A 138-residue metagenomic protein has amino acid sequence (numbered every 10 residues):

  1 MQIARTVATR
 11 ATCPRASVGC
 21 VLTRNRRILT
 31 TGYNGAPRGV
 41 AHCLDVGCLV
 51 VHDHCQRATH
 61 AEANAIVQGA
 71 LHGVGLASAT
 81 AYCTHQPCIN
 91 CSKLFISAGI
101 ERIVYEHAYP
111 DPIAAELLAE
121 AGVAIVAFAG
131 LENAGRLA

Functional and structural regions predicted by a protein language model:
M1-A138: Zinc-dependent deaminase catalytic domain
